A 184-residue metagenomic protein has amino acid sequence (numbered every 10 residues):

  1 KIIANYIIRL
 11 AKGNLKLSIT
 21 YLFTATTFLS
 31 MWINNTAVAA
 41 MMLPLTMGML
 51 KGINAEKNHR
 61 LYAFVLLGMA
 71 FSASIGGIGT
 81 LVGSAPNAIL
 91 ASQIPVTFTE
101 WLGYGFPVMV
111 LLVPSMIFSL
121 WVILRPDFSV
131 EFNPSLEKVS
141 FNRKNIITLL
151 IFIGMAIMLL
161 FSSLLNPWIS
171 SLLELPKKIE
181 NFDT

Functional and structural regions predicted by a protein language model:
K1, E100-T184: Hydrophobic transmembrane alpha-helices of multi-pass small-molecule transporters
K1-E56: Membrane-embedded alpha-helical segments and adjacent helix-loop junctions characteristic of multi-pass solute
A4, T36-K51, L66, G79-I94 (+1 more regions): Re-entrant/interfacial helical elements at transmembrane boundaries that shape and gate the permeation pathway
I7, I19-F23, L66-M69, L112 (+1 more regions): Hydrophobic alpha-helical transmembrane segments of polytopic
L10-A11, N35-T36, A40, I53 (+4 more regions): Membrane-interface elements of multi-pass transporters and channels
L15-S30, A55-I75, W101, V110: Alpha-helical transmembrane segments of multi-pass membrane proteins
A85, S92-P107: Membrane-embedded transport cores of multi-pass solute transporters
